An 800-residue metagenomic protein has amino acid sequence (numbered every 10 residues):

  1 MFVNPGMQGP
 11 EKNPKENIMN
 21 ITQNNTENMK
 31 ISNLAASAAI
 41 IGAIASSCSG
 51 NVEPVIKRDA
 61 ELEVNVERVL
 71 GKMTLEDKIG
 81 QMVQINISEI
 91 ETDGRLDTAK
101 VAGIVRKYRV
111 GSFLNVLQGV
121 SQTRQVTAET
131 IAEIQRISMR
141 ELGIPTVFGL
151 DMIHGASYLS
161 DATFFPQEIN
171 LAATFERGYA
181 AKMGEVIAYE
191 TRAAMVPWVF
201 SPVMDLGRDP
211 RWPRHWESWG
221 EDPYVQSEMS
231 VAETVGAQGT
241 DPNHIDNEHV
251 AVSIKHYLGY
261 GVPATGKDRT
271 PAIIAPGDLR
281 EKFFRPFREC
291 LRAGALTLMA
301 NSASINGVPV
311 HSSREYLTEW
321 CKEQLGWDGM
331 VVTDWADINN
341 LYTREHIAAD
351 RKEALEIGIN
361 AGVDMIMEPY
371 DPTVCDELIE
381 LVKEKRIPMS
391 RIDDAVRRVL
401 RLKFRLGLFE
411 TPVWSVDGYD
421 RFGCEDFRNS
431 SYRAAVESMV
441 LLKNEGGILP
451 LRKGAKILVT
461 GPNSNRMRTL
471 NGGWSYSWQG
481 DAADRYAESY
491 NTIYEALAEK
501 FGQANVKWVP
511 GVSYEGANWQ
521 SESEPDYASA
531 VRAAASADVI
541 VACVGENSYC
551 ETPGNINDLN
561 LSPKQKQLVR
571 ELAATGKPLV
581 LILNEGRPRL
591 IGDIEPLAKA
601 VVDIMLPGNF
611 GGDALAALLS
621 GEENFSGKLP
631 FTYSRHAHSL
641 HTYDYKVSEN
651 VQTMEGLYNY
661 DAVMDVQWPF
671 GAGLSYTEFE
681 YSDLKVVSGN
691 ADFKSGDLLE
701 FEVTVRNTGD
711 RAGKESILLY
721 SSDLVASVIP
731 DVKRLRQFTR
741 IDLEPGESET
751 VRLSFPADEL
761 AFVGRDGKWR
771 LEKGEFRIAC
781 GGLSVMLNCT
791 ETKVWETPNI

Functional and structural regions predicted by a protein language model:
M1-P10, P14-V55: Bacterial Sec-dependent N-terminal signal peptides
N4, A45-V763, K773-M786, T790 (+2 more regions): Glycoside hydrolase catalytic-domain context in secreted enzymes
W769-R770: Surface-exposed, short loops/turns at beta-strand junctions within beta-sandwich domains
